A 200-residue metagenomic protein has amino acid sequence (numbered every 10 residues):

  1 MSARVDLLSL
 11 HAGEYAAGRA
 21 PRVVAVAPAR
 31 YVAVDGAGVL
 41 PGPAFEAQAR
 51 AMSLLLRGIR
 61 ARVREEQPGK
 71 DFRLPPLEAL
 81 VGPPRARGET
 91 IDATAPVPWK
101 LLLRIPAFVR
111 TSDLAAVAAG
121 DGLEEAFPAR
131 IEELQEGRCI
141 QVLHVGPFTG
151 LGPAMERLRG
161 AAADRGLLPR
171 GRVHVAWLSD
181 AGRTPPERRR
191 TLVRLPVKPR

Functional and structural regions predicted by a protein language model:
M1-R200: A solvent-exposed interaction/effector surface
